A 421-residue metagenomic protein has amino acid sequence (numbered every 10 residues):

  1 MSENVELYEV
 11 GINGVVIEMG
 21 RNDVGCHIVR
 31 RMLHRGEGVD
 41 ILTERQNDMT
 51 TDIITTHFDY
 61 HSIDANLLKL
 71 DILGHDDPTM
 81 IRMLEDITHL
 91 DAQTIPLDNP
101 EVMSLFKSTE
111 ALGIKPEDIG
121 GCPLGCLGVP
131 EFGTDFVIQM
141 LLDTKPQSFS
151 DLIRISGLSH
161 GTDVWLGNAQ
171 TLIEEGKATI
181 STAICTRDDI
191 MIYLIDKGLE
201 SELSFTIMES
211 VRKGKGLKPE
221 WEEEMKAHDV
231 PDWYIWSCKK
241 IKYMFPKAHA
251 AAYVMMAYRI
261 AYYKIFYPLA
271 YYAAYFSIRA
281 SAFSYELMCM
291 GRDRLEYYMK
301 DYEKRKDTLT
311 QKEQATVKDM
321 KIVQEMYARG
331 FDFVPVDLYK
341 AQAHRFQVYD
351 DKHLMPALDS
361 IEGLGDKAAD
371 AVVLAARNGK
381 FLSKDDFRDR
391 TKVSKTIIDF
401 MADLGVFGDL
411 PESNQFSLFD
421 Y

Functional and structural regions predicted by a protein language model:
M1-Y421: Noncatalytic, beta-rich nucleic-acid-contacting surfaces in large DNA/RNA-processing enzymes
